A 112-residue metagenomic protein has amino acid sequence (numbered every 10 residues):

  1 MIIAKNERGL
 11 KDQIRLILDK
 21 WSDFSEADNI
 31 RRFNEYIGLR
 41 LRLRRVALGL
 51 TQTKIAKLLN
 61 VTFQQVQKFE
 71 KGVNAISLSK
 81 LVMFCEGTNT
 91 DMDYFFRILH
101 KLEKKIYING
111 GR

Functional and structural regions predicted by a protein language model:
M1-F33: N-terminal flexible/basic segments that precede or flank functional cores
I2-G9, F96-R112: Short, charged recognition helix plus adjacent turn of helix-turn-helix-like nucleic-acid-binding domains
E35, V46-A47, A75: Short amphipathic helical patch at the helix-1/turn junction of helix-turn-helix
L39-K54, L58, M83: Short basic helix-loop element that most often maps to the first helix and adjoining turn of HTH DNA-binding modules
L41, I55-A56, V66-F69, F95: Conserved hydrophobic/aromatic packing and binding residues within compact polymer-binding modules
L59-I76: Recognition helix of helix-turn-helix/homeodomain-like DNA-binding domains that insert into the DNA major groove
V73-E86: Short, basic-rich loop-to-helix N-cap that marks the start of a DNA-contacting helix
